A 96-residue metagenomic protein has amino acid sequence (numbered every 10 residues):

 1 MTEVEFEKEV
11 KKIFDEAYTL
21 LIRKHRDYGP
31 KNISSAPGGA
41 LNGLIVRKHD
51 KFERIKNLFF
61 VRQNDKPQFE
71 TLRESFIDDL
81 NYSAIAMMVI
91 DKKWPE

Functional and structural regions predicted by a protein language model:
M1-E96: Intrinsically disordered, low-complexity regulatory regions that flank transcription factor DNA-binding cores
